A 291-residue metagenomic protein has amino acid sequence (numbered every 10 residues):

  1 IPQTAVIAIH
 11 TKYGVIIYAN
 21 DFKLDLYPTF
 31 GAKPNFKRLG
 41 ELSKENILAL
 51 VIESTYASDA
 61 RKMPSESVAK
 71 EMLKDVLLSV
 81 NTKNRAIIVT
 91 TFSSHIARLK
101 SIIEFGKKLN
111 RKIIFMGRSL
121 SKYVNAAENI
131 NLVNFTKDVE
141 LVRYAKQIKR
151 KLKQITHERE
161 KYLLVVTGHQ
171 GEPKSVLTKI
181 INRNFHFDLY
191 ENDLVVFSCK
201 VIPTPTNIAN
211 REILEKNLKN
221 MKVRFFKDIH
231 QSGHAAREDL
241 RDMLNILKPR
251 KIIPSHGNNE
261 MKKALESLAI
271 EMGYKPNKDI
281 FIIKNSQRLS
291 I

Functional and structural regions predicted by a protein language model:
I1-K149: His/Asp/Glu-rich metal-coordinating catalytic cores of metallo-dependent phosphodiesterases/hydrolases acting on
N20-F22, S54-T55, F92, R118-S119 (+4 more regions): Active-site metal-binding loops of divalent metal-dependent hydrolases
S43-E45, H186-E191, N245-L247, Y274: Short, conserved loop/helix-junction motifs that constitute active-site signature segments in enzyme catalytic cores
I47-L48, L240-G257: Proline-aspartate-enriched helix->loop->beta-strand connector
L78-I87, K107-R111, D193-V196, M221-F225 (+1 more regions): Short, surface-exposed connector motifs at secondary-structure boundaries
M116-N192, V196-K200: A contiguous, basic/glycine-rich beta-loop/short-helix subdomain that forms a polymer-engagement track
R150-K151, I155-H157, A269-K284, R288-I291: Active-site-adjacent helix-turn-beta-strand microarchitecture at beta-sheet edges that either contains or buttresses
E212-D242: Generic long, charged, amphipathic alpha-helical segments
